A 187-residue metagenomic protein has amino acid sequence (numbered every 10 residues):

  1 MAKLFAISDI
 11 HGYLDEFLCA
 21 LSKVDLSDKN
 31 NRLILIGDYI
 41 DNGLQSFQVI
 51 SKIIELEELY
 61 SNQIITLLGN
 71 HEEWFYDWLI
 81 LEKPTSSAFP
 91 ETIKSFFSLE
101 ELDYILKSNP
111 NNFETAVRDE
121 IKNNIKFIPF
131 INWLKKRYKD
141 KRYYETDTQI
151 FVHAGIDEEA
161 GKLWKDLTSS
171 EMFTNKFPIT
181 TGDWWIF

Functional and structural regions predicted by a protein language model:
M1-F187: Feature recognizes metal-dependent phosphohydrolase scaffolds
